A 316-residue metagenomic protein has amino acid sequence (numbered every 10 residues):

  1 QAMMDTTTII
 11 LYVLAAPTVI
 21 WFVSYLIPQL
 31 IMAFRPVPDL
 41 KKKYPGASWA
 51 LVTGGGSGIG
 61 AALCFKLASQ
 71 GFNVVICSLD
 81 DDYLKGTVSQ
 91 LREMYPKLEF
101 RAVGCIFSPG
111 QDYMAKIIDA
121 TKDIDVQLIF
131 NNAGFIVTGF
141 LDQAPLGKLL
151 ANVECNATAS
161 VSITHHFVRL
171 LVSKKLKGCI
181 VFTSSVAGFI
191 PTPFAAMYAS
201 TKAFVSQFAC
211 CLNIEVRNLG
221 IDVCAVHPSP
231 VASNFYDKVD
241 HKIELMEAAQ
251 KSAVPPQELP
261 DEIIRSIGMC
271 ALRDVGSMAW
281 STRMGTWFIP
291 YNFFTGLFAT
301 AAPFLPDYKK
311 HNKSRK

Functional and structural regions predicted by a protein language model:
W49, G54-S57, D80: Conserved glycine-rich cofactor-binding loop
Q70-G86: Conserved glycine-rich Rossmann-like NAD(P)H-binding loop of the short-chain dehydrogenase/reductase
E93-Q111: Rossmann-fold cofactor-recognition segment
G110-Q111, A115-D119, L128, I136-L150 (+1 more regions): Conserved mid-core segment of classical short-chain dehydrogenase/reductases
T164, T201: Active-site helix of classical SDR
S185: Residue(s) in the substrate-gating loop at a strand-loop-helix junction that position the organic substrate next
N213-T295: SDR active-site lid
